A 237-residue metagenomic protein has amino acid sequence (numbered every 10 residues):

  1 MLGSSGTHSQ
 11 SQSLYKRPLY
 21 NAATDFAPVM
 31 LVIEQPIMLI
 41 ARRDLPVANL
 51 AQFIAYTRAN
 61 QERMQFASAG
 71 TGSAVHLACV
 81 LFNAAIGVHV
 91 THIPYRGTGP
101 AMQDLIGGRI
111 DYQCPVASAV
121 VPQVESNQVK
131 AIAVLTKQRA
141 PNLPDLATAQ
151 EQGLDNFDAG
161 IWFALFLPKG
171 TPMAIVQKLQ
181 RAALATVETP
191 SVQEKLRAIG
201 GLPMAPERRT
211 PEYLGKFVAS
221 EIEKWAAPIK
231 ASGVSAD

Functional and structural regions predicted by a protein language model:
M1-G3, D111-P115, K130-A133, W225-A226: Paired acidic/hydrophobic, glycine-rich loop segments that form the ligand-binding mouth/hinge of periplasmic-binding
S4, N49, P94, G108-R109 (+6 more regions): Conserved functional loop/turn residues at catalytic and ligand-binding sites
S5, Q10-P100, Y112, A149-E151 (+1 more regions): Hinge/capping helix and adjacent helix->loop/strand transition within the periplasmic-binding protein
T7, S73, A117-V120, R139: Residue-level marker for beta-strand->alpha-helix junctions and adjacent short loops that shape enzyme
Q12, P141-L143: Cytochrome P450 core scaffold surrounding the K-helix E-X-X-R motif and the conserved "meander" helix-loop region
A27, F53, Q128-R139: Conserved helix-loop-beta element of the AMP-binding
L81-A85, G99-R109, Q113, S118-Q128 (+1 more regions): Short helices/loops that flank or line small-molecule/ion binding pockets
V88, M173-D237: An extracytoplasmic/periplasmic, membrane-proximal ligand-sensing/linker region
